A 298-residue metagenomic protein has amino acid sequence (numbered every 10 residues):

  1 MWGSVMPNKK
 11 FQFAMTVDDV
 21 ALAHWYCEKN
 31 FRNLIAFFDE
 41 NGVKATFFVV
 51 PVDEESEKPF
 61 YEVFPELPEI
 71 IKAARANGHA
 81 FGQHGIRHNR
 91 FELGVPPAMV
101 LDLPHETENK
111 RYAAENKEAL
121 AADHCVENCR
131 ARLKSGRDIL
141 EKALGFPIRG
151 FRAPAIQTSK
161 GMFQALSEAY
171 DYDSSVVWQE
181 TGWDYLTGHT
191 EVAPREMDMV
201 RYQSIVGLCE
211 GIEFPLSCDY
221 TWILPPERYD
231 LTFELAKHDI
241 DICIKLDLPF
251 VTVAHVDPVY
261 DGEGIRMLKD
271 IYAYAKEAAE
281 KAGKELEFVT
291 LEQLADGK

Functional and structural regions predicted by a protein language model:
W2-A80: Active-site beta->alpha N-cap acidic-glycine motif
W2-P7, A45, V49, Y172-S174 (+1 more regions): C-terminal domain-boundary segment and adjacent tail
T16-V17, G82, V253, F288: Generic enzyme active-site microenvironment
V20-N30, P51-E66, N89-G94, R152-G161 (+4 more regions): Acidic-and-aromatic substrate-binding clefts and catalytic sites of carbohydrate-active enzymes
F31-I35, L67-I71, R130-R137, F163 (+3 more regions): Generic structural signal for well-ordered alpha-helices, preferentially at hydrophobic/aromatic core positions
D39, R75, S167, I244 (+1 more regions): Anion (oxyanion) recognition and catalysis
K44-S159, V176, C209, C218-I223 (+1 more regions): Metal-dependent polysaccharide deacetylase catalytic core of the NodB/CE4 family, i.e., the active-site-bearing domain
F146-L246: Active-site-adjacent pocket scaffolds in enzyme catalytic domains
